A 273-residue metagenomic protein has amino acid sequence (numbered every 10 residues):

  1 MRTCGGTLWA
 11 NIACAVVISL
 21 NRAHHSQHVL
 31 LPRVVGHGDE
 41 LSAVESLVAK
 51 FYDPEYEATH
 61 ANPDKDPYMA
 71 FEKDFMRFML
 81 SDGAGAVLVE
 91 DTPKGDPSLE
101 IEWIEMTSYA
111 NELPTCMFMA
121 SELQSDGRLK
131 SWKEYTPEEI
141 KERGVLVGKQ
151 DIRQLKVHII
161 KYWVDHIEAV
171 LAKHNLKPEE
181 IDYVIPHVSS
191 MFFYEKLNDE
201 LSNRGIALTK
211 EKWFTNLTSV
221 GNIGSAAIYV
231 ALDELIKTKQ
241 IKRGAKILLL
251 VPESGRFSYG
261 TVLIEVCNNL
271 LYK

Functional and structural regions predicted by a protein language model:
R2-Q27, D39, S46, I152-L171 (+2 more regions): Claisen-condensing/thiolase-fold acyl-transfer catalytic domains that form or cleave C-C bonds in fatty acid
V16-R33, A58-P67, F71-D74: Histidine/cysteine- and/or acidic
N21-P32, E90-S98, A172-K177: Secondary-structure boundary elements
R33-E40, S46, G83: Aromatic- and glycine-enriched pocket-lining scaffold segments that form the walls of small-molecule binding clefts
E40-M69, E105-S125, M191-D199, N222-V230 (+1 more regions): Active-site-adjacent elements of ketosynthase-type condensing enzymes
P54, P63-H158, P252, V262-K273: Condensing-enzyme catalytic core mediating Claisen C-C bond formation in acyl metabolism
